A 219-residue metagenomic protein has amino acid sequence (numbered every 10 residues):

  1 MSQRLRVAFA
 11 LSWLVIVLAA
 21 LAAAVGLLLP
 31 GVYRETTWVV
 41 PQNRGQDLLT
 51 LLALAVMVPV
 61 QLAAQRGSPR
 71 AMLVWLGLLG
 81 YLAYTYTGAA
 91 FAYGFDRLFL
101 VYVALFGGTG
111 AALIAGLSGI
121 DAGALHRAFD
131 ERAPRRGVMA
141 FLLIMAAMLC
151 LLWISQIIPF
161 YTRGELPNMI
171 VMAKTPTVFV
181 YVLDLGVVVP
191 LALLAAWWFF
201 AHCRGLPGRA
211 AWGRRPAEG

Functional and structural regions predicted by a protein language model:
M1-V15: N-terminal membrane topogenic signal
A8-S12, Q61, Q65-L78, C203-P216: Membrane-interfacial loop-to-transmembrane alpha-helix junctions, especially the N-terminal start
L11-A22, G80-Y86, V103-A122, R132-P159 (+1 more regions): Alpha-helical transmembrane segments of multi-pass integral membrane proteins
V17-P41, L151-K174: Hydrophobic transmembrane helix segments
T37-V40, G94-F106, I170-V171: Non-cytosolic membrane-interface motifs at loop->transmembrane helix junctions
V39-D47, N168-P190: A loop-to-helix transmembrane entry motif
N43-Y93: Long, hydrophobic/aromatic-enriched structural stretches that serve as scaffold segments
V56-L62, I114-D121, L185-G205: Alpha-helical transmembrane segments in multipass membrane proteins, preferentially the mid-helix core
